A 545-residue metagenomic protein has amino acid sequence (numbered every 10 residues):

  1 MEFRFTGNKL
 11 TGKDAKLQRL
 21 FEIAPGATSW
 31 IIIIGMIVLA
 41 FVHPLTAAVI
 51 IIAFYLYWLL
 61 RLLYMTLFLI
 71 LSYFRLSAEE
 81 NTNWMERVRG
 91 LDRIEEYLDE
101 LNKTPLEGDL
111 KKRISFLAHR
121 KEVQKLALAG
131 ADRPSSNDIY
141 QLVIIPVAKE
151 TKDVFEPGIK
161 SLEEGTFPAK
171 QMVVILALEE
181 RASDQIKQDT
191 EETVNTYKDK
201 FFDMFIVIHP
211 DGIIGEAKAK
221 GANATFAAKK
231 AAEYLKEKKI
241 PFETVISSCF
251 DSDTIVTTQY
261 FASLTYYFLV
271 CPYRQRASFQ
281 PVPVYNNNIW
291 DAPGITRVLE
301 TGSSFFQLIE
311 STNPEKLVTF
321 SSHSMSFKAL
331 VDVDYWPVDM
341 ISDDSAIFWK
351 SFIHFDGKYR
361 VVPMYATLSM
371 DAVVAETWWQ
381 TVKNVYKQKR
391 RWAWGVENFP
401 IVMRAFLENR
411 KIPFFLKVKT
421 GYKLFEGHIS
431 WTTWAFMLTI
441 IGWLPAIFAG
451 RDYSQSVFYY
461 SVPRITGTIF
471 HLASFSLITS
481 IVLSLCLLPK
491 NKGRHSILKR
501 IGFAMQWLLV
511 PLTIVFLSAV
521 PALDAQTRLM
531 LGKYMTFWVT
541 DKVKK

Functional and structural regions predicted by a protein language model:
M1-A131, I481, W507-T513, P521-L531: N-terminal membrane-anchoring/stem segments of glycan-assembly enzymes
N8-T28, E122-F155, I186, A217 (+2 more regions): Loop-to-transmembrane boundary segments
I31-L76, K423-L531: Membrane-embedded multi-pass helical conduit in multi-pass membrane proteins, especially envelope-biosynthetic
A78-E397: Internal catalytic domains of large membrane-associated glycosyltransferases
G165-M172, Y453-Y459, M530-K545: Hydrophobic alpha-helical transmembrane segments and immediately flanking/interface helices in integral membrane
P168, E237, Y273-R274, N288-I289 (+9 more regions): Intrinsically disordered or highly flexible coil/loop and linker segments, enriched in small and charged/polar residues
F352-T432, I441-V457, I514: C-terminal catalytic/acceptor-binding lobe
V373, W379, K383-N384, Q388 (+2 more regions): Membrane-proximal soluble regions of multi-pass membrane proteins
